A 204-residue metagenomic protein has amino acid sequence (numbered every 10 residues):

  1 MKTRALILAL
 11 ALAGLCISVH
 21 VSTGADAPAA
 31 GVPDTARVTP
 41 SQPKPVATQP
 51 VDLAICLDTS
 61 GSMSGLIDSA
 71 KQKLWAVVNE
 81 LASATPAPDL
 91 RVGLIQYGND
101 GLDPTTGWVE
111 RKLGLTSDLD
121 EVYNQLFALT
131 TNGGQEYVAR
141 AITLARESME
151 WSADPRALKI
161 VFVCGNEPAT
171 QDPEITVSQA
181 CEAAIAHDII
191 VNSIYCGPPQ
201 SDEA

Functional and structural regions predicted by a protein language model:
M1-L8: Bacterial N-terminal signal peptides that target proteins for export
A9-S18: Bacterial N-terminal signal peptides
S18-A54, S60-D68: Acidic, polar low-complexity linker/tail segments
P28, P40-T48, L81-P86, R146-A157 (+2 more regions): Surface-exposed acidic, glycine-flexible loop patches that form ligand/cofactor-binding and adhesion interfaces
V46-E110, A141-R146, I160-C164: Von Willebrand factor
K71-P86, N99, N124-T131, T143-D154 (+2 more regions): Sec-exported extracytoplasmic/periplasmic mature domains
P104, R111-I160, A169-T170, G197-E203: Von Willebrand factor
E167-A204: VWA/integrin I-like adhesion module and closely mimicked acidic/polar interface patches used
